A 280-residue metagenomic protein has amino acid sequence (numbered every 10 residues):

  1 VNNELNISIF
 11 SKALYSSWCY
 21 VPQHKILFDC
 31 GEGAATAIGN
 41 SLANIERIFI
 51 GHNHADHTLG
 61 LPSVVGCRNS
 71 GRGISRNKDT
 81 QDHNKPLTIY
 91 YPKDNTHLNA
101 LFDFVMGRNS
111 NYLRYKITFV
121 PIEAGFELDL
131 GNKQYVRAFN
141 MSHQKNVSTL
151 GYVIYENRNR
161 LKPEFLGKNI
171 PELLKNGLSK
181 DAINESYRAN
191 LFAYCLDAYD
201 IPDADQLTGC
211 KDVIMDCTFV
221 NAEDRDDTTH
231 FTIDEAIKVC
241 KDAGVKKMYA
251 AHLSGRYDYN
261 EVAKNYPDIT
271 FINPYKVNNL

Functional and structural regions predicted by a protein language model:
V1-R47, D79, N84, L150-I154 (+3 more regions): Conserved beta-strand hairpin/beta-sheet module of binuclear metal-dependent hydrolase folds, prominently
K25, G31-E32, N53, D94 (+5 more regions): Active-site metal-binding loops of divalent metal-dependent hydrolases
A34-Y90: Active-site metal-binding motif and surrounding structural segment of the metallo-beta-lactamase
G60-R68, F102, M106-G107, D258-N265: Metal-dependent catalytic neighborhoods of phosphoester/phosphodiester hydrolases
H83-L87, K93-E123, R256: Active-site neighborhood of divalent metal-dependent phosphoester bond hydrolases
T88-Y90, H97-A100, L178-N279: Cap/insert and terminal regions of metallo-dependent hydrolase folds
Y90, T118-E123, R137-F139, T270-I272: General small-molecule cofactor/ligand-binding pocket signal
D129-T208, D212-C217: Active-site-proximal loop/helix segment associated with metal-binding centers of metalloenzymes
